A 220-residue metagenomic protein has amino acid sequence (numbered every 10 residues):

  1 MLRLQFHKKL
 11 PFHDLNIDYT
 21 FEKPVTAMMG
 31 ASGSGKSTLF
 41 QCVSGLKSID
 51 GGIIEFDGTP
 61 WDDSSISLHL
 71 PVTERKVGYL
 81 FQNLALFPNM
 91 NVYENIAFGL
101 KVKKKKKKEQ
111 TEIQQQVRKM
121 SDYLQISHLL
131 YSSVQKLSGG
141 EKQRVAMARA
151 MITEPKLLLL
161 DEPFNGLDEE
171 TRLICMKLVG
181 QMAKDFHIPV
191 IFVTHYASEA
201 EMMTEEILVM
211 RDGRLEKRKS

Functional and structural regions predicted by a protein language model:
P60-D63, K108-L129, G180-Q181: Conserved ABC ATPase "signature" region
W61-G78: ABC ATPase NBD coupling module
S133-L137, E141: Conserved ABC ATPase signature
I152-K156: A short, proline-enriched helix->beta-strand linker immediately N-terminal to the Walker B motif in ABC-type P-loop
L158-E162: Catalytic Walker B motif of ABC-type/P-loop ATPase nucleotide-binding domains
E169-T171: Helix N-cap at the start of a conserved alpha-helix in ABC-type nucleotide-binding domains
H187-V193: Conserved H-loop
